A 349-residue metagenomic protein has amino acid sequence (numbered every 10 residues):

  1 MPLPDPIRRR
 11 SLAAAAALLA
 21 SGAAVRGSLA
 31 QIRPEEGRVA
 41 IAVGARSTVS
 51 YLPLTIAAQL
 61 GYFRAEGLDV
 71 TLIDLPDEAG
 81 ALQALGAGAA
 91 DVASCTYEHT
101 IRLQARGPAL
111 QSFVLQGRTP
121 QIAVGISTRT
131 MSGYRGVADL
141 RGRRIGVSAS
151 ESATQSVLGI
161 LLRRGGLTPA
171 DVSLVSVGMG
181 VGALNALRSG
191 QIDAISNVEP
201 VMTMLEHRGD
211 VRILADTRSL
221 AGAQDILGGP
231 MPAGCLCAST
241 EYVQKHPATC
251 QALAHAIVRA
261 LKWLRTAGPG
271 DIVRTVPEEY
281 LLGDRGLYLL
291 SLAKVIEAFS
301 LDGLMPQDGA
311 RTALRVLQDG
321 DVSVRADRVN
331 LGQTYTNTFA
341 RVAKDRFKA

Functional and structural regions predicted by a protein language model:
M1-I7: Secretory targeting signals
I7-R8, G136: Residues that mark the N-terminal boundary/hinge immediately upstream of a DNA-recognition element
R10-A30: N-terminal export signals
Q31-M179, A186-S189, D193-E199, D210 (+1 more regions): Short, glycine-/small- and polar/acidic-enriched structural segments that line small-molecule recognition paths
A45, I226-L227, M305-P306: Short Gly/Pro-enriched turn/cap motifs at secondary-structure boundaries
G182-N185, S189-E278: Pocket-lining segment of extracytoplasmic ligand-binding domains
Q244-V324: Secondary-structure end/capping motifs
L314-A349: Conserved C-terminal helix/tail region of periplasmic/extracytoplasmic solute-binding proteins
